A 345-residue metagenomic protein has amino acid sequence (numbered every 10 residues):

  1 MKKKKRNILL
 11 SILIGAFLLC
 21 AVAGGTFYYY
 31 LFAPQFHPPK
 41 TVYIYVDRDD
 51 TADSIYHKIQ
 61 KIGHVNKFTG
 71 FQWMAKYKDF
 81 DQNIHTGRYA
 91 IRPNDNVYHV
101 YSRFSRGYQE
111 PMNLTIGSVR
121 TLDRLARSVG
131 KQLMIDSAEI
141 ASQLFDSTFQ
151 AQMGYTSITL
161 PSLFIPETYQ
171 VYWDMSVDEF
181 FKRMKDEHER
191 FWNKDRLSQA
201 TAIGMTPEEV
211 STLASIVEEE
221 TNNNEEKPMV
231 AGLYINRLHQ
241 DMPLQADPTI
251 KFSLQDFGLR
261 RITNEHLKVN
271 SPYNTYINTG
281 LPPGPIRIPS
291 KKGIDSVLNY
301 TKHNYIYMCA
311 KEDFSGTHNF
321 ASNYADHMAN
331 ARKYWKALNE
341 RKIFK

Functional and structural regions predicted by a protein language model:
M1-K5, L9, R48, Q60-K61 (+5 more regions): Intrinsic structural disorder
K2-T41: N-terminal type II signal-anchor transmembrane helix that functions as the membrane-insertion/stop-transfer segment
L10-I14, T41-Y43, D81-N83, R120-R124 (+4 more regions): Short low-complexity stretches enriched in small and charged residues
I14-L19, K61-G63, T86-R88, E139-L144 (+2 more regions): N-terminal start-of-chain detector that recognizes signal peptides and the immediate post-cleavage beginning
G15-L19, F68, Y324: Generic alpha-helix initiation/capping and coil-helix boundary signal
L18-L19, Y43, S198, A310: N-terminal hydrophobic or amphipathic segments with adjacent small-residue motifs that include Sec signal peptides
F27-W192: Signal peptide-directed extracytoplasmic domains
T51, I135-A138, F149-K345: Bacterial extracytoplasmic/cell-wall-associated proteins, especially those involved in peptidoglycan
